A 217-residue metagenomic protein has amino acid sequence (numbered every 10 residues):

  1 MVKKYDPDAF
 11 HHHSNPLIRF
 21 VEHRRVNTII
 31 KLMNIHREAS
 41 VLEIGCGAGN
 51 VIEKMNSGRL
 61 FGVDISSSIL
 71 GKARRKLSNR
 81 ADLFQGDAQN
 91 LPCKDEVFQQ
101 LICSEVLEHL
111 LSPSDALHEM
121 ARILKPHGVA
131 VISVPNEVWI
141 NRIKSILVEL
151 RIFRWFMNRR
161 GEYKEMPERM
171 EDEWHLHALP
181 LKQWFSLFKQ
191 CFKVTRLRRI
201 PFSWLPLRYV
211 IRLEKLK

Functional and structural regions predicted by a protein language model:
K4-R24, I65, K72, L111-E119 (+2 more regions): S-adenosyl-L-methionine-dependent methyltransferase catalytic module, highlighting the catalytic core
V26-I143, I211-L213: Conserved SAM-binding loop
